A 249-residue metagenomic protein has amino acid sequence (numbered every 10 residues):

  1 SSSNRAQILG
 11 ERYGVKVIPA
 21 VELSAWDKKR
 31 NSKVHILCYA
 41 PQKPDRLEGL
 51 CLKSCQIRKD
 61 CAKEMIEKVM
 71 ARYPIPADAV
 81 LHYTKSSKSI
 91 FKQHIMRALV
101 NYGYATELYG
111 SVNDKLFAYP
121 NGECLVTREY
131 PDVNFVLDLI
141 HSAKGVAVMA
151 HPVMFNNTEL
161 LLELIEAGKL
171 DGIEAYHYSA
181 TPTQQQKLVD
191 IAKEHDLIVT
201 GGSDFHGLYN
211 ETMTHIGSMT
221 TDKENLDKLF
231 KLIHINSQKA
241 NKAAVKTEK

Functional and structural regions predicted by a protein language model:
S1-F91, G172-N210, S218: A metal-dependent hydrolase metal-coordination microenvironment
W26-K53, I57-K59, N101-G122, G217-S237: Active-site gating loops and adjacent loop-to-helix segments of metal-dependent hydrolytic enzymes
E64-K68, A98, F135, L139: Amphipathic alpha-helical segments that form well-ordered structural scaffolds and often line/cohere around active
R72-R128: Hydrophobic, aromatic-enriched interface-forming segments
A118-V136, A240, A244-V245: Charge-rich, low-complexity terminal tails
V126-E166: Conserved, well-ordered alpha-helix/loop/beta-strand core segments that scaffold catalytic motifs
V146-M154, L170-T181: Active-site core of metal-dependent hydrolases
N210-H215, D227, L232-K249: C-terminal regulatory/interaction regions
